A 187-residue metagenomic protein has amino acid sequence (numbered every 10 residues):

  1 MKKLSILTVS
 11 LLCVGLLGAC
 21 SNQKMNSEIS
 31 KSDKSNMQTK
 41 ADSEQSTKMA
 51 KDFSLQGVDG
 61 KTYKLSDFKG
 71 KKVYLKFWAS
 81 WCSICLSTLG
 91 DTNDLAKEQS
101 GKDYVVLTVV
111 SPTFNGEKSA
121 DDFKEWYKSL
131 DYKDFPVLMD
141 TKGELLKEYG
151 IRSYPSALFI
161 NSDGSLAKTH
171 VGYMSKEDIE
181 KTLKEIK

Functional and structural regions predicted by a protein language model:
M1-S5: Positively charged n-region of N-terminal signal peptides that target proteins for export
G15-A19: C-terminal motif of bacterial Sec signal peptides marking the signal peptidase cleavage site
S21-Q23: Bacterial signal peptide processing site
M25, I29-L65: N-terminal "domain-start" segment that seeds a small globular fold
F77-D94: Conserved redox-active cysteine motifs that mediate thiol-disulfide chemistry, especially di-cysteine Cys-X(1-2)-Cys
D103-K118, D134-K142: Thiol-based oxidoreductase modules, predominantly thioredoxin-like and allied folds used for disulfide exchange
F123-I160: Short, internal strand/loop/helix patches that form the active-site neighborhood or redox-interaction surface
F159-K187: Thiol-/selenol-based redox modules, centered on thioredoxin-like and closely related oxidoreductase domains
